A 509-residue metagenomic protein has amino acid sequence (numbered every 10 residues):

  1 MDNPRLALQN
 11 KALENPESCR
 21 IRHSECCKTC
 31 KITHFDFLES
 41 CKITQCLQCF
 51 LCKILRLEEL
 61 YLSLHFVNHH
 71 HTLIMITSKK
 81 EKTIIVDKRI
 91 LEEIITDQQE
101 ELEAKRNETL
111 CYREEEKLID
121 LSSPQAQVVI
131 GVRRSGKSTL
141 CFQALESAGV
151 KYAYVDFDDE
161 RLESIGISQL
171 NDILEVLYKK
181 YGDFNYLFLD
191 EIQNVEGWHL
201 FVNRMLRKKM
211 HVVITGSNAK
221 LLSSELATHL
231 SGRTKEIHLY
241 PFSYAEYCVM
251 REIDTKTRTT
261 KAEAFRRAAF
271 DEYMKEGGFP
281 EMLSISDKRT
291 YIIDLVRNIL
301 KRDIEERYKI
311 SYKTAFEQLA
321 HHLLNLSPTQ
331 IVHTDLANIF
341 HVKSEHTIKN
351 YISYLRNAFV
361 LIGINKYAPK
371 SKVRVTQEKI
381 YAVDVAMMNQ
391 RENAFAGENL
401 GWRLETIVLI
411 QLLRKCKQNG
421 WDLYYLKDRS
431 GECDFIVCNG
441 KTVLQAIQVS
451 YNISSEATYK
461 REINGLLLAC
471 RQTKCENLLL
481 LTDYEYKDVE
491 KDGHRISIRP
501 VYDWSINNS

Functional and structural regions predicted by a protein language model:
L47-I119: A short, basic N-terminal segment
V67, I76-E81, D87-A104, E225-Q330: Interdomain motor-coupling "hinge/lid" segment immediately C-terminal to the ATP-binding subdomain of NTP-driven enzymes
T77-S78, S286-V443: Accessory nucleic acid-recognition modules appended to NTPase machines
V129: Hydrophobic anchor at the beta1->P-loop junction of P-loop NTPases
S138: Walker A/P-loop
V155-D183: Short glycine-rich substrate-engagement loop in P-loop NTPases that contacts/grips substrate
D483-S509: Domain-level recognition of nuclease-like catalytic cores that cleave nucleotide substrates
